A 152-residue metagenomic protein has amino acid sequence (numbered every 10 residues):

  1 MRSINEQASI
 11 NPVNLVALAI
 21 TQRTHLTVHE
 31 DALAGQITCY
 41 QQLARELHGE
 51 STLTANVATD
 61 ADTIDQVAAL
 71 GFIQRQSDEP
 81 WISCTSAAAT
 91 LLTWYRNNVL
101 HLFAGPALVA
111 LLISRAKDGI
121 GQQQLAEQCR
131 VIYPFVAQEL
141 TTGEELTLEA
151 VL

Functional and structural regions predicted by a protein language model:
M1-L152: Membrane-interfacial terminal anchoring regions of lipid-handling membrane enzymes
